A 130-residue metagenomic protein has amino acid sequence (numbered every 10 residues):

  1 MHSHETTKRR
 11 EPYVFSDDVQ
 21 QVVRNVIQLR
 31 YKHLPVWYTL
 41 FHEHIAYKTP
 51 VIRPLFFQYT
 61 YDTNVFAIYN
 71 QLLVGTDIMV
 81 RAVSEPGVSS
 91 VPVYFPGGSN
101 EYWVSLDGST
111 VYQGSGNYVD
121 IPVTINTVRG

Functional and structural regions predicted by a protein language model:
M1-G130: Catalytic-domain carbohydrate-binding cleft regions of carbohydrate-active enzymes
